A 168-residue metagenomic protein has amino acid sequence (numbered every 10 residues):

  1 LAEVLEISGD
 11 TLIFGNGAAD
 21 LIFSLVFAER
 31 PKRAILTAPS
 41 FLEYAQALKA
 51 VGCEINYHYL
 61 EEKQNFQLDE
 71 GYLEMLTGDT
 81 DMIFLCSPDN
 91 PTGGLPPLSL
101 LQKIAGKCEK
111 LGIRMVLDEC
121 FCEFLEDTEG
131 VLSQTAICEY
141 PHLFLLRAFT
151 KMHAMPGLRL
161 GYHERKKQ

Functional and structural regions predicted by a protein language model:
A2-F23: Short loop-beta-helix segment that forms the pyridoxal 5′-phosphate
E3, F23, F27, Q46-A50 (+2 more regions): Short, well-ordered alpha-helices that flank and scaffold nucleotide-derived cofactor binding pockets
E3, T11, I55, K166-Q168: Short, intrinsically disordered, charge-balanced linker/junction segments flanking boundaries in proteins
T11, F27-L85: PLP-dependent aminotransferase-like
I13, I35, N56, V116 (+1 more regions): Structural detector of well-ordered beta-strand residues that form the stable sheet scaffold of enzyme domains
G17, F23, P39, G93 (+2 more regions): Short N-terminal helix/helix-N-cap motif within the alpha/beta-hydrolase-1
K49, Q67-D79, P91-M115, E119-M152: Active-site pre-lysine segment of PLP-dependent enzymes
Y57, C138-Q168: Conserved core segment of the aminotransferase class I/II
